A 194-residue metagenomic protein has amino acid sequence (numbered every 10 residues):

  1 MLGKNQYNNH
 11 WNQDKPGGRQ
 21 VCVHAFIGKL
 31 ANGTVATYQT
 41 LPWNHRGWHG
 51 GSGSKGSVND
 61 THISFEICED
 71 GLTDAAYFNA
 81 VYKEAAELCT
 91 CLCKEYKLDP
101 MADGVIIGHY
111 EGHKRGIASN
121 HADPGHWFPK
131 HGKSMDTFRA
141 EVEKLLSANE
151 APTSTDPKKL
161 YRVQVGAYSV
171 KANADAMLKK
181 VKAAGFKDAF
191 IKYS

Functional and structural regions predicted by a protein language model:
M1-D99: Active-site-adjacent loop/helix surface patches within enzyme catalytic domains that shape the substrate-binding cleft
L2, I107, V165: Short glycine-rich loop/turn motifs that provide flexible caps or phosphate-binding loops at active sites
N5, Y110, Y168: Gly/Ser/Thr-rich beta-alpha loop segments that engage phosphate groups in nucleotides
T61-I63, G104, K159-Y161: A short pocket-lining beta-strand/turn micro-motif at the edge of beta-sheets
C68-P157, S194: Basic/polar, cationic surfaces and motifs that engage anionic cell-wall and phosphate/carboxylate ligands
A151-S194: Solvent-exposed beta-strand motifs enriched in subsets of small alpha/beta binding domains, especially certain
